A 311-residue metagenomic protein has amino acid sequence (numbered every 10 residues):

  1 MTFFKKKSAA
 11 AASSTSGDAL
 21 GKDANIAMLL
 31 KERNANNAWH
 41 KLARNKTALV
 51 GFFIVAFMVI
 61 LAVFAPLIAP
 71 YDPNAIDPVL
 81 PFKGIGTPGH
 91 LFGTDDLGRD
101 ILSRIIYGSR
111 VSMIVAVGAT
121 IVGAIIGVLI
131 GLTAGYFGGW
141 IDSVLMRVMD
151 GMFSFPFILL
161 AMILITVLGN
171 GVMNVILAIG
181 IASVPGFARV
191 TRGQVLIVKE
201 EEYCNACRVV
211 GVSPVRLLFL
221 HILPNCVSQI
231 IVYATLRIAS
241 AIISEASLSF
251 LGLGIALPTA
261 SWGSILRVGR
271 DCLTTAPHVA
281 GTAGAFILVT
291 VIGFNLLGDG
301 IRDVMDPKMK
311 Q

Functional and structural regions predicted by a protein language model:
M1-V128, L132, W140, G211 (+3 more regions): Gly/Trp-centered helix-boundary motif
F57-D72, G108, R147-N170, A239: Membrane-water interface segments at the C-terminal ends of transmembrane alpha-helices in multi-pass inner-membrane
A65-P73, G135-G139, L164-N170, A182 (+3 more regions): Short helix-capping/hinge motifs at transmembrane helix termini and TM-loop junctions
L91, D95, I101, I125-G127 (+2 more regions): Generic hydrophobic transmembrane alpha-helix motif, especially the helices
R99-I114, G118, G138-M146, L196 (+2 more regions): Amphipathic cytosolic juxtamembrane alpha-helices at the membrane-cytosol interface of multi-pass membrane transporters
L132-T133, I163, I176, G180 (+6 more regions): A residue-level signal for alpha-helical anchor/packing sites in multi-pass solute transporters
I165-V167, I179, Q194-V195, I243-F286: Glycine-rich helix-loop "coupling/hinge" segments at transmembrane-helix boundaries in multipass transporters
